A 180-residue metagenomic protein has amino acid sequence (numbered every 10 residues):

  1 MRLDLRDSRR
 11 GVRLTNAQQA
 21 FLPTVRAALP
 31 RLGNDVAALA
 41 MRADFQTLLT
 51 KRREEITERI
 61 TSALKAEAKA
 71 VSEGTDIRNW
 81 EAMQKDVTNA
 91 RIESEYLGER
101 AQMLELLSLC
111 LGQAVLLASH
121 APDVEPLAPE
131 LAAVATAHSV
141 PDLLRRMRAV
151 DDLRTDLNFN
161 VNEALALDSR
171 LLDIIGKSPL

Functional and structural regions predicted by a protein language model:
M1-L106, Q113-L180: Charged, glycine-rich active-site and insertion segments that engage polyanionic ligands
